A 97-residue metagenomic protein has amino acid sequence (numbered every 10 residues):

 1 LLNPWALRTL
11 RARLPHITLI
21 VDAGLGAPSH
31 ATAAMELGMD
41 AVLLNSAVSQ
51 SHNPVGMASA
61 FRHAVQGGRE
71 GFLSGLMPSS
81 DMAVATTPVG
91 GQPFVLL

Functional and structural regions predicted by a protein language model:
L1-R11, A27-M35, S49-A64: Active-site-adjacent beta->alpha loops and helix N-cap segments on the catalytic face of soluble alpha/beta enzymes
A12-A23: Short beta-strand/loop segments at the ligand-binding rim of alpha/beta enzyme cores
P15-H16, A47-Q50, R69-L73: Short, surface-exposed, polar/charged, turn-prone segments marking secondary-structure boundaries
A23, S46-A47: Short secondary-structure boundary segments
A23-G24, E70: Aromatic-residue hotspot detector
V42-L43: Conserved beta-strand positions in the central sheet of alpha/beta enzyme cores
H63-L97: Extended, intrinsically disordered, low-complexity segments
